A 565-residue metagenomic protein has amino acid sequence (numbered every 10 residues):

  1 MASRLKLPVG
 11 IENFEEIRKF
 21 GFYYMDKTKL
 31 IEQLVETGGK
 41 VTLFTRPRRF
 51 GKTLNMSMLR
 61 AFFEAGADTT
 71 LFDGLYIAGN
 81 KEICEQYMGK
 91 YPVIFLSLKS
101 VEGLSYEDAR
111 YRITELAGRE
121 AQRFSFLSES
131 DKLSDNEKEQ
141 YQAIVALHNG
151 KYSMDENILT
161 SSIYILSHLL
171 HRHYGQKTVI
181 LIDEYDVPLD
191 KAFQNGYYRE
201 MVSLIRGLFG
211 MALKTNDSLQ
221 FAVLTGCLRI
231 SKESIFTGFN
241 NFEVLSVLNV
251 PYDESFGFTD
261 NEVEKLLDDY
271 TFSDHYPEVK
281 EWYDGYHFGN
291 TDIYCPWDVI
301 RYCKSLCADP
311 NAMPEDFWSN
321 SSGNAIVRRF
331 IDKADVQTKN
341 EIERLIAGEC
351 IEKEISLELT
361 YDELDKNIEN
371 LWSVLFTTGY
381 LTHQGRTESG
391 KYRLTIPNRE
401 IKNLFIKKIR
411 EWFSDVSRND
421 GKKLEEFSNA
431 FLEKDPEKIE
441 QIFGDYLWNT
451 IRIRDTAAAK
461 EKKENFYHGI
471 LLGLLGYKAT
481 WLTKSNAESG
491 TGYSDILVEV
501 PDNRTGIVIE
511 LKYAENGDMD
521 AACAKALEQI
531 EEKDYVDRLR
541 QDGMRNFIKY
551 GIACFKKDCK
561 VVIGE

Functional and structural regions predicted by a protein language model:
M1-N80: Walker A/P-loop-proximal flanking segment of P-loop NTPase domains
V9-R18, D108, R112-T160, P188-F193: Conserved P-loop NTPase mechanochemical-coupling segment
G10, A61-F126: P-loop NTPase motor core
A121, S162-H173, E200-Q220, Y535-R538: Substrate-engagement module of ASCE P-loop NTPases
L181, V187, Y197-G238: Sensor-1/coupling segment of RecA-like P-loop NTPase cores
S234-T237, L245-K304, E341, I346: Amphipathic alpha-helical segments of the small helical/lid subdomains adjacent to P-loop NTPase cores
E243, Y294-D534, C559-E565: Extended alpha-helical interface modules used as scaffolds for assembling large macromolecular complexes
R538, D542-E565: Domain-level recognition of nuclease-like catalytic cores that cleave nucleotide substrates
